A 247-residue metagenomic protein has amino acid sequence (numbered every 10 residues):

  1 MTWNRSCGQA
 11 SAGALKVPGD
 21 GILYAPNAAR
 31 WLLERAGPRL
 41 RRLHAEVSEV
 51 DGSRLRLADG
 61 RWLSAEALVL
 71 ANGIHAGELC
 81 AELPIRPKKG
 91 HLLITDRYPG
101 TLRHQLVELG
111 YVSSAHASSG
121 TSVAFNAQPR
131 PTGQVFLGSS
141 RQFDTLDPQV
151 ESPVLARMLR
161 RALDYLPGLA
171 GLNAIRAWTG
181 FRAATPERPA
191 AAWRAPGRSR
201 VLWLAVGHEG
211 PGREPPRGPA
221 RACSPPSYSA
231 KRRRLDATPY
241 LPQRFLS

Functional and structural regions predicted by a protein language model:
M1, R41-L43, I175: General small-molecule cofactor/ligand-binding pocket signal
T2-G37, S140-D144, R200-H208: Helix-loop-beta segment of a Rossmann-like dinucleotide-binding subdomain
S6-S11, V50-L57, A184-P189, R198: A short, glycine/Asx- and small/polar-enriched loop/turn that sits immediately N-terminal to a beta-strand
L15-S53, L57-A58, L63-E66: Helical element adjacent to the flavin cofactor pocket in flavoenzyme catalytic cores
A25, L163-S247: C-terminal catalytic lobe of FAD-dependent flavoproteins
S53-L55, Q134-V135, L202-W203: Hydrophobic residues embedded in beta-strands of well-ordered beta-sheets
W62, A67, I74-G197: Active-site substrate-recognition segment that forms the wall of the catalytic cavity or substrate channel
N72-G73, V206: Glycine-rich, N-terminal phosphate-binding loop of Rossmann-like dinucleotide-binding domains
